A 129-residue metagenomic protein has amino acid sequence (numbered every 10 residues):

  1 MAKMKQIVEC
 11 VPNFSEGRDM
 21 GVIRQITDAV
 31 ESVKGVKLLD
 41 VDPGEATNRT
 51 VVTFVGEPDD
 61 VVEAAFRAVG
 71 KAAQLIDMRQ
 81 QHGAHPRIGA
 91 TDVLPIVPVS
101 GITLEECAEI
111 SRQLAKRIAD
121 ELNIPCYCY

Functional and structural regions predicted by a protein language model:
A2-Y129: Long, contiguous binding/interaction regions
